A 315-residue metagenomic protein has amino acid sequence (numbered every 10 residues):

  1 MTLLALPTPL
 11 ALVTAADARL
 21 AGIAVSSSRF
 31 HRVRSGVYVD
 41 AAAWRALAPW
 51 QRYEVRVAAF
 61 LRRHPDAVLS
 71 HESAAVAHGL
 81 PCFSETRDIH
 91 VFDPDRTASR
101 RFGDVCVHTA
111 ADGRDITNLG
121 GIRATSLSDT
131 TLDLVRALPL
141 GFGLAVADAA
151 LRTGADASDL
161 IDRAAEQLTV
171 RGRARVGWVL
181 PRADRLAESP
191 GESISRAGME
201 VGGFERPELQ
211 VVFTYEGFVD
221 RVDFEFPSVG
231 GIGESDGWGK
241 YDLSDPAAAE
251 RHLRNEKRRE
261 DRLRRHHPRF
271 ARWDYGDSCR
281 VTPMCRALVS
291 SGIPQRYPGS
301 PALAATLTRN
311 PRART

Functional and structural regions predicted by a protein language model:
M1-G172, E208, V289-T315: Short gly/ser-rich loop at a beta-strand->alpha-helix junction or flexible surface loop bordering the NTP-binding
P9-R19, L151-T315: Surface segments flanking catalytic/ligand-binding clefts of nucleic-acid enzymes
